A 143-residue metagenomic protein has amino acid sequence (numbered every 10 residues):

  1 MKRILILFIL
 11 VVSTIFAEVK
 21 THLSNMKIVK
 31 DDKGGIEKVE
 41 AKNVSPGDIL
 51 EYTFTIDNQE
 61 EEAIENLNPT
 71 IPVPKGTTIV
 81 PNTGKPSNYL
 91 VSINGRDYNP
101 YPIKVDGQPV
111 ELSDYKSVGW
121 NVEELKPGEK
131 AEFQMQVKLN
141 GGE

Functional and structural regions predicted by a protein language model:
I4-S13: Sec-dependent N-terminal signal peptides
A17-E143: Exported/extracytosolic protein signature
